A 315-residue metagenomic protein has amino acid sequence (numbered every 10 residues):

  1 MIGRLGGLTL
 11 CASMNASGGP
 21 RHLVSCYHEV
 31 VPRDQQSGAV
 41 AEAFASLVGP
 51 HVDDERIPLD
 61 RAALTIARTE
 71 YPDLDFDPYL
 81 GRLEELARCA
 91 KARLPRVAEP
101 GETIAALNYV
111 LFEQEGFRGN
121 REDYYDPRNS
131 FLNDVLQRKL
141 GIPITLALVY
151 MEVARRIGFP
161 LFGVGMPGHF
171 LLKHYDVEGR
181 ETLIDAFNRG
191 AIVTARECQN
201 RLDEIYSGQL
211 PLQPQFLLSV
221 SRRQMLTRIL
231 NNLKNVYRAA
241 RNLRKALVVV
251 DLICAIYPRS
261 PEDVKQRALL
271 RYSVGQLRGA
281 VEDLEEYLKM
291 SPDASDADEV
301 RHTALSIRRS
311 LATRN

Functional and structural regions predicted by a protein language model:
M1-C11: Extreme N-terminal basic, low-complexity initiation segments that serve as generic localization/processing leaders
L5-G6, G18, Q35: Generic extreme N-terminus detector
T9, S13-A16, H22, C26-Y27: Short, positively charged and aromatic/hydrophobic N-terminal segments
V24-N315: A structural boundary/capping signal
